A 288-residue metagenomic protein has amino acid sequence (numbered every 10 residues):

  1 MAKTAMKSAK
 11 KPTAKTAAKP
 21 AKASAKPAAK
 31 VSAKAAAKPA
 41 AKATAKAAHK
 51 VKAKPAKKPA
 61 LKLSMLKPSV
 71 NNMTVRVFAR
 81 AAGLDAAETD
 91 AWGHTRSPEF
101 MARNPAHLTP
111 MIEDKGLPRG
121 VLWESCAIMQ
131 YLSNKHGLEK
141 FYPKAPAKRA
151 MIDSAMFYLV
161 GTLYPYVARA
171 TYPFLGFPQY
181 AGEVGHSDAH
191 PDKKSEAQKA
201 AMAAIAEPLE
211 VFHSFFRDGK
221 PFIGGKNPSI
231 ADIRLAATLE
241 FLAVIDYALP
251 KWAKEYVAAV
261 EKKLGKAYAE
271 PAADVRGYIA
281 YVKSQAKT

Functional and structural regions predicted by a protein language model:
K3, K7, K46-E196: GST-like domain detector, emphasizing the conserved glutathione-binding G-site in the N-terminal thioredoxin-like
A5-P55: Low-complexity, polybasic segments enriched for Lys interleaved with small residues
L66, I230, D274-R276: Short, solvent-exposed turn/loop segments enriched in Gly/Ser/Thr/Pro and often Arg
W123, A147, A248-W252, E270: Alpha-helix N-cap and coil->helix boundary residues
L159-K262: GST-like fold's C-terminal all-alpha helical module
Y164, Y268-A269: Proline-centered turn/helix-capping motifs that create local helix->coil transitions or kinks
E270-T288: C-terminal helix/juxtamembrane-tail motif
